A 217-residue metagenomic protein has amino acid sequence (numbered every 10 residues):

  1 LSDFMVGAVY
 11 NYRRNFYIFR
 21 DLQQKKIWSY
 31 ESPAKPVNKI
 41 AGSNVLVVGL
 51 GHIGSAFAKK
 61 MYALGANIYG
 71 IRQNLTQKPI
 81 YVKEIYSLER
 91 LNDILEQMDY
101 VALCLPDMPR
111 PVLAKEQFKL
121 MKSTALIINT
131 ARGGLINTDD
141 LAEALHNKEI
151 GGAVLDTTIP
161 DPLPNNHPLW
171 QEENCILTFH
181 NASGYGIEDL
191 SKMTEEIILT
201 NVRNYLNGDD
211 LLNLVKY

Functional and structural regions predicted by a protein language model:
L1, T76-I80, G184-E188: A short acidic, helix-capping loop that chelates divalent metal ions and anchors anionic groups
L1-F4, A8-N11, H52, D189-N201: Mid-domain beta-loop-alpha active-site segment that forms a flexible, acidic cofactor/metal-binding surface
L1-N44: Phosphate-binding beta-alpha-beta segment of Rossmann-like dinucleotide-binding domains, i.e., the NAD(P)
N38-Y62: Glycine-rich adenosine-cofactor-binding loop
L64, I80-Y81, Q171-E173: Short, structured coil segments at secondary-structure junctions
I68-G70: Short beta-strand "acidic-cap" motif of Rossmann-like dinucleotide-binding folds
L75-P168: Rossmann-like adenosine-cofactor binding region
T124, A131-Y217: Rossmann-like dinucleotide-binding domain for NAD(H)/NADP(H)
